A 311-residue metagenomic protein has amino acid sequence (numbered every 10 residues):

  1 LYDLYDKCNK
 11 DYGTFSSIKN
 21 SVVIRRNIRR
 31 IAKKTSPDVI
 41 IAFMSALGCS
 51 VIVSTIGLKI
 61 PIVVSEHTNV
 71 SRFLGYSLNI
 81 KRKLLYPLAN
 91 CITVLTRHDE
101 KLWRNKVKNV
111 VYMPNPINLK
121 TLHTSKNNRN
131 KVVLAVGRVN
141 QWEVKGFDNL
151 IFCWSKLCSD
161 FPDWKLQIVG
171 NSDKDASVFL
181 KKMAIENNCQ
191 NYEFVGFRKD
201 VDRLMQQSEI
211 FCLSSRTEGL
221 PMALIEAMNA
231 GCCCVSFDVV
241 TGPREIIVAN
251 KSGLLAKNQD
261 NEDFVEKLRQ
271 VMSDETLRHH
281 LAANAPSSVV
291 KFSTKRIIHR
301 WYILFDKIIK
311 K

Functional and structural regions predicted by a protein language model:
I24, A42-G48, E66: Short His-centered aromatic/hydrophobic patch
H98, P116: Carbohydrate-associated surface elements
K126-K145, I151-W154: Conserved donor-binding/catalytic core segment of Leloir-type glycosyltransferases
V136-R138, K165-F179: Glycosyltransferase donor-sugar binding loop
F197, R216: Aromatic "clamp/platform" in nucleotide-sugar-dependent glycosyltransferases that forms part of the donor/acceptor
C233-F237: Short hydrophobic beta-strand element within catalytic cores of glycosyltransferases and related nucleotide-activated
V248-N250, L254-N261, Q270-E275: Conserved acidic donor-binding segment of nucleotide-sugar-dependent glycosyltransferases
D263, Q270, L277-K291, H299-I303 (+1 more regions): A short, well-ordered alpha-helix in the C-terminal region of glycosyltransferases
